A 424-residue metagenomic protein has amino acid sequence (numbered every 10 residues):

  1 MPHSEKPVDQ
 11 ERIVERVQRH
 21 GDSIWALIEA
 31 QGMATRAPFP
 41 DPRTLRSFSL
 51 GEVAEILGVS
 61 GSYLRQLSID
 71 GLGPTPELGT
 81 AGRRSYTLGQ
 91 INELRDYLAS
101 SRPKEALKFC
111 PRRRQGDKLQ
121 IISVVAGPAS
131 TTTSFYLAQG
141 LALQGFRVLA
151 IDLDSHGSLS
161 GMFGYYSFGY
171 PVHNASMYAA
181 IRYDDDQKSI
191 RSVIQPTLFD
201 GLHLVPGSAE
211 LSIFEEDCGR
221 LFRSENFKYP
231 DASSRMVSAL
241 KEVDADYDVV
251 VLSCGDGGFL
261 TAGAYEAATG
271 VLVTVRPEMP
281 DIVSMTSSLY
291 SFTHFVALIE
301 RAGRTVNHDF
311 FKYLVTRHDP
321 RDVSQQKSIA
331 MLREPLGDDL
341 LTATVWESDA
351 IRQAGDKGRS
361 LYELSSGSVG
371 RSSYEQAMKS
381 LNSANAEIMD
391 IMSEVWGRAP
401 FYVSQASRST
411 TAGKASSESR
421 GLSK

Functional and structural regions predicted by a protein language model:
M1-F109, L422-K424: Long, basic/Gly/Ser/Thr-rich N-terminal segments that mediate initial subcellular attachment or targeting
Q115-G157, G161-M162, L198: Walker A/P-loop phosphate-binding motif and the immediately C-terminal alpha-helix
Q144-A150, H156-P206, T342: Phosphate-binding loop that captures ATP/GTP phosphates
Q187-D200, P206-A262: Cytosolic-facing regulatory segments adjacent to core modules
S208, R317-S324, S328-L364: Beta-strand-loop-alpha "switch" segments that mediate conformational coupling across diverse proteins
T261-M279: Inter-motif core of Ras-like GTPase G domains
A354-A384: C-terminal boundary of histidine-terminating zinc-finger modules
